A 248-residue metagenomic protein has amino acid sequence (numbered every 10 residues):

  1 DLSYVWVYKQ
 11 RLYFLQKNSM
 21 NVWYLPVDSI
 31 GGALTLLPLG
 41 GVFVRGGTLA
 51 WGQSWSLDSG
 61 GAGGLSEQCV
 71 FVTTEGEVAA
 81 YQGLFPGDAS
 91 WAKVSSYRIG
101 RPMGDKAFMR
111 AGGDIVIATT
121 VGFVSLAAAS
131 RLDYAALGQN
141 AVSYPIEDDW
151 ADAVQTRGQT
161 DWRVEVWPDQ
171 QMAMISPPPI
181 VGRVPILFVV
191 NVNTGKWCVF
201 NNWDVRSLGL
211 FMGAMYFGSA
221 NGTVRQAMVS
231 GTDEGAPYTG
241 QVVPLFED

Functional and structural regions predicted by a protein language model:
D1-K9, P38-L39: Asp-box/WD-like beta-propeller blade repeats and closely related beta-sheet repeat scaffolds
V7-K9, S56-S59, G64-S66, R110-G112 (+1 more regions): Residue-level detector of Asp-centered blade-edge/turn motifs that repeat once per structural unit in beta-propeller
Q16-K17, T73-E75, A118-T120, S219-A220: Structural signature of WD-repeat beta-propellers
D28, E75-E77, L187-N191: Beta-propeller blade signature
D28-I30, G83-P86, A129-S130, V192-T194: Short loop/turn segments that connect beta-strands within beta-propeller blades
L37-F43, K93-R98, K196-C198: A short beta-strand motif characteristic of beta-propeller blades
V70-Y97: Surface-exposed extracellular loop regions of Gram-negative outer-membrane beta-barrel proteins
R98-D114, T120-D248: Beta-sheet repeat architectures centered on beta-propellers
